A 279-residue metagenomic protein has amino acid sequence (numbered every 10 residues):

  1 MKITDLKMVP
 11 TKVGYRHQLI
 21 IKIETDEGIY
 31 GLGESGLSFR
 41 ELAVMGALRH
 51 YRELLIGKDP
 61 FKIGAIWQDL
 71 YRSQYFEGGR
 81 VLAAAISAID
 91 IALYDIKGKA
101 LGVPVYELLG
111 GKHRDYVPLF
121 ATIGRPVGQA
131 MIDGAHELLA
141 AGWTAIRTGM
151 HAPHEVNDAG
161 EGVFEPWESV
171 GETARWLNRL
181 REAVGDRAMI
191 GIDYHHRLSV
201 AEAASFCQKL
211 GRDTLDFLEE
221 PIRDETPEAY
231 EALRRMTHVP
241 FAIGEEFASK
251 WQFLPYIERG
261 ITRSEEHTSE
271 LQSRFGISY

Functional and structural regions predicted by a protein language model:
M1-G14, G98-K99, V103-Y116: N-terminal amphipathic alpha-helix/helix-capping segment at the start of soluble metabolic enzymes
M1-L32, G36: Structured beta-strand/loop patches that form or line metal/cofactor-binding pockets in enzymes
I3, G28, Y51, I89 (+5 more regions): Conserved, mostly hydrophobic/aromatic
I21, D26-E27, L32, K62 (+5 more regions): Ligand-binding pocket scaffold of soluble enzyme catalytic domains
D26-L101: Metal- or metallocofactor-binding catalytic centers and their adjacent structured scaffolds across diverse enzyme
Y116-M236: Metal-dependent enolase-superfamily TIM-barrel catalytic cores that perform enediolate-based chemistry
V200-C207, A248-G260: Catalytic cores of alpha/beta
H267-Y279: Single conserved hydrophobic/aromatic residue that forms the stacking wall/gate of nucleotide- or nucleobase-binding
